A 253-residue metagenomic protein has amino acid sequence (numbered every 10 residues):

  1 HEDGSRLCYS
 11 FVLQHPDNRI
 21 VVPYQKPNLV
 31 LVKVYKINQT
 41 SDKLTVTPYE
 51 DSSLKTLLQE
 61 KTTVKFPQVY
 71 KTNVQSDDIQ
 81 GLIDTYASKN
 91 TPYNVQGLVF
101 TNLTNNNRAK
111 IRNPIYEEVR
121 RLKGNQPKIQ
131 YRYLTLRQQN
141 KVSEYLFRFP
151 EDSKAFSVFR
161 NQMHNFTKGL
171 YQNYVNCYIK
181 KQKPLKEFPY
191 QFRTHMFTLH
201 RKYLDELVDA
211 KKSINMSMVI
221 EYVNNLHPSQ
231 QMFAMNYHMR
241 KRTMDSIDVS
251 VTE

Functional and structural regions predicted by a protein language model:
H1-E253: Core nucleotide-handling region used for phosphoryl-transfer chemistry
